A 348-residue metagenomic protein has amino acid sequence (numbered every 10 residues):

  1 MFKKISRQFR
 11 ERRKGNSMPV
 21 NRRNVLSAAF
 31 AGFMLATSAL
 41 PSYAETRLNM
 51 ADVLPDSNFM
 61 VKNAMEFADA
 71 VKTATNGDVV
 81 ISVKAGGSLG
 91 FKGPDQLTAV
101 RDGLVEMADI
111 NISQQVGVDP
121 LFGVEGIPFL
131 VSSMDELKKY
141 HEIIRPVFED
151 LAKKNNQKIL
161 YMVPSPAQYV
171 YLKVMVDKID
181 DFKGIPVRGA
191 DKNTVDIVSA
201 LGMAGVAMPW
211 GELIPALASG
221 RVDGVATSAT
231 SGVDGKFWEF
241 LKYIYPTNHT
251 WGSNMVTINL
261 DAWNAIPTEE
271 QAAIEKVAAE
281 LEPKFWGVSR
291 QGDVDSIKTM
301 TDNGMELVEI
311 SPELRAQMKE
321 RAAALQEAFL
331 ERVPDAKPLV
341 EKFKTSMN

Functional and structural regions predicted by a protein language model:
F2, Q8, P19, N24-A31 (+2 more regions): N-terminal secretory/targeting leader peptides
